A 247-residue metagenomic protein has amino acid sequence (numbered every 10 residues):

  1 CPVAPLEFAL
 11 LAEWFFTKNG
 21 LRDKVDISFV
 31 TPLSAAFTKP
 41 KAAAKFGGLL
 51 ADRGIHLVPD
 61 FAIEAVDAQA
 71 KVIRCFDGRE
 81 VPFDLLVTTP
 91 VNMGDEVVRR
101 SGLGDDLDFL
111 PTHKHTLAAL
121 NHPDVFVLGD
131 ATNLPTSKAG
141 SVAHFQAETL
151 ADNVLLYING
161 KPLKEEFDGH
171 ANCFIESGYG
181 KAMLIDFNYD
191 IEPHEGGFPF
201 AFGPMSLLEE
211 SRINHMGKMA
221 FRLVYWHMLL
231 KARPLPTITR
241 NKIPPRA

Functional and structural regions predicted by a protein language model:
C1-K24: Rossmann-like NAD(P)H-binding beta-loop-alpha module
P2-A4, T38-K41, S137-S141: Short, solvent-exposed loop/turn segments at secondary-structure boundaries
T17-T112, P162: A Rossmann-like FAD-binding core segment of flavoenzymes
P32-A36, C173-G178: Short, conserved secondary-structure transition motifs
E80-Q146, L155-L156: FAD-site-proximal beta/loop scaffold in flavoenzymes
D108-F126, S177-F198: FAD-binding beta-loop-beta segment adjacent to the flavin cofactor pocket
L128-S177, M183-D186: A conserved FAD-binding loop/helix module that cradles the flavin
L184-A247: C-terminal auxiliary extensions adjacent to catalytic cores
